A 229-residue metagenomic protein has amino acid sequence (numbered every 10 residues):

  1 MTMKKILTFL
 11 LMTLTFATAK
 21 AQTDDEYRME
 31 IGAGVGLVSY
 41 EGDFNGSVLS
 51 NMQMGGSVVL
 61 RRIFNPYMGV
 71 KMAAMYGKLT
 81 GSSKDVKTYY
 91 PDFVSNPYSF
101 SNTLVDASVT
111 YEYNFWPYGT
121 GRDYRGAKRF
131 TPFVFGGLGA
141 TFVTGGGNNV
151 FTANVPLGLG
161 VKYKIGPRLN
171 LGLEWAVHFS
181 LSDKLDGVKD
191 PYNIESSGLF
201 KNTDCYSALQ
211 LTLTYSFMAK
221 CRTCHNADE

Functional and structural regions predicted by a protein language model:
A21-R61, Q210, T214-K220: Short glycine/proline- and aromatic-enriched beta-strand/turn motifs that initiate or cap beta-hairpins
E26, I63-Y67, W116-Y118, K164-G166 (+1 more regions): Outer-membrane beta-barrel channels and translocator barrels
Y27, S50-M54, T103-A107, K128-F130 (+2 more regions): Residues that define the transmembrane beta-barrel architecture of outer-membrane proteins
A33-L37, V58-R62, V109-Y113, G136-A140 (+3 more regions): Residues on the lipid-exposed face of transmembrane beta-strands in outer-membrane beta-barrel proteins
V38-Y40, G77-G81, W116, G139-V143 (+2 more regions): Structural signature of outer-membrane beta-barrel domains
F44-V48, S82-Y89, R122-G126, G145-F151 (+2 more regions): Outer-membrane beta-barrel translocator domains and adjoining extracellular loop/strand segments of Gram-negative
P66-G147: Gram-negative (and chloroplast) outer-membrane scaffold detector with strong preference for beta-barrel transmembrane
L104, G166-E229: Predominantly the C-terminal beta-signal and adjacent terminal strand-loop region of outer-membrane beta-barrel
